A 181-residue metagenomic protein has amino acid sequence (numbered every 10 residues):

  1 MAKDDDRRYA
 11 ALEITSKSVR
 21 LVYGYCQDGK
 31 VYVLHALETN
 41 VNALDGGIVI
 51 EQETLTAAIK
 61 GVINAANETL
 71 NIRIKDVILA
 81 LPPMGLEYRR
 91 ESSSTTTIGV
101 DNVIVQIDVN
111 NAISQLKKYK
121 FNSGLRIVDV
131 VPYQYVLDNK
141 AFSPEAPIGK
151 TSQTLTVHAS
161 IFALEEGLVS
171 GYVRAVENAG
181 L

Functional and structural regions predicted by a protein language model:
M1-S18, V22-V77, L81-L181: Nucleotide/phosphate-binding catalytic cleft detector across ATP-hydrolyzing and phosphate-transferring enzymes
